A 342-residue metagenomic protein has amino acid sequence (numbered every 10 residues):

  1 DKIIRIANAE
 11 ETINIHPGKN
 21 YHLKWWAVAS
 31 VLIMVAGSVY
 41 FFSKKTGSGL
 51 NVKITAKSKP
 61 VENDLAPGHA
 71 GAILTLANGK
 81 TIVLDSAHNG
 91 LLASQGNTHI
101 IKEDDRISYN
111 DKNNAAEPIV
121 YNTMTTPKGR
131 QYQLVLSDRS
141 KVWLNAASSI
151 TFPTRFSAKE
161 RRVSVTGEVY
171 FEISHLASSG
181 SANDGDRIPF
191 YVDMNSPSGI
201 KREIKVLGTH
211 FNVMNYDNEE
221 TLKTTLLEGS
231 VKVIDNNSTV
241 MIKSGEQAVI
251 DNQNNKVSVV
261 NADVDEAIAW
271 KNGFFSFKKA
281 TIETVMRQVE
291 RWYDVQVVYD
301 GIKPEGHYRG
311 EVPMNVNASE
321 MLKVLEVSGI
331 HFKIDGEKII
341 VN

Functional and structural regions predicted by a protein language model:
D1-W25: Positively biased amphipathic helices and basic secretion/translocation or surface-docking motifs that either flank
I3, I33, K45-T46: Prokaryotic Sec-type signal peptides and long signal-anchor helices with extended Leu/Ile/Val-rich h-regions
H22-W26, V39-N342: A residue-level detector for the "anchor" residue at the start of short, highly conserved motifs
A29-S38: Hydrophobic membrane-insertion alpha-helices, especially the h-region of bacterial N-terminal signal peptides
